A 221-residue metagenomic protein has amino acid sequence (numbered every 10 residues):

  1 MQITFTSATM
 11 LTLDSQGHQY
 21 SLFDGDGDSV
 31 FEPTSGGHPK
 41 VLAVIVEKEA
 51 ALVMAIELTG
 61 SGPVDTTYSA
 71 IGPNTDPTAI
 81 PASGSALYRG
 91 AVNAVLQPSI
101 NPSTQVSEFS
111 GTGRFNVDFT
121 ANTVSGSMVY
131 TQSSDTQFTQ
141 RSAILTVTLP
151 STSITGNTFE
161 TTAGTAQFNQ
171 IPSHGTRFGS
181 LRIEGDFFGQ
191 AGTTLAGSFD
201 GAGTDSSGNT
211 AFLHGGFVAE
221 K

Functional and structural regions predicted by a protein language model:
M1-K221: Mature soluble binding/inhibitory domains
